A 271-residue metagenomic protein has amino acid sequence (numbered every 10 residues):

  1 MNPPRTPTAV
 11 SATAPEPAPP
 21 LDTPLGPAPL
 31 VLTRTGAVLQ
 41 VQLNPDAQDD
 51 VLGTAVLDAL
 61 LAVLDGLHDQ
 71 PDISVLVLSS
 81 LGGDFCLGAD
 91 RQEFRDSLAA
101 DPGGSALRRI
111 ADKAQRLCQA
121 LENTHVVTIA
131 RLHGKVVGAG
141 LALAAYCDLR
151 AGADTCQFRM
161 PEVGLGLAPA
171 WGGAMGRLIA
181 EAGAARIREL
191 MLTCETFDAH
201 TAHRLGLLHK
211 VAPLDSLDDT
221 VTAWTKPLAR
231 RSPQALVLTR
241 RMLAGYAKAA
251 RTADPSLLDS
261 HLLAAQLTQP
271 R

Functional and structural regions predicted by a protein language model:
M1-L81: Conserved CoA-thioester-binding segment of acyl-CoA-metabolizing enzymes
V63, K113-H125: Catalytic-core regions built around general acid/base machinery
L78, D90, L143-A145, A202 (+1 more regions): Hydrophobic/aromatic residues within transmembrane alpha-helices of multi-pass small-molecule transporters
S80-L117, G164-G166, A250: Glycine- (often His-adjacent) and acidic-residue-rich active-site loop that binds/positions the CoA thioester
L117, L121, V137-M191, T220 (+1 more regions): CoA-thioester-processing core
V126-G134: A short, small-residue-rich loop immediately preceding and capping a beta-strand
L149, E189, T193-E195, T201 (+1 more regions): Well-ordered beta-strand positions
A151-C156, L208-D254: C-terminal long alpha-helix characteristic of the crotonase
